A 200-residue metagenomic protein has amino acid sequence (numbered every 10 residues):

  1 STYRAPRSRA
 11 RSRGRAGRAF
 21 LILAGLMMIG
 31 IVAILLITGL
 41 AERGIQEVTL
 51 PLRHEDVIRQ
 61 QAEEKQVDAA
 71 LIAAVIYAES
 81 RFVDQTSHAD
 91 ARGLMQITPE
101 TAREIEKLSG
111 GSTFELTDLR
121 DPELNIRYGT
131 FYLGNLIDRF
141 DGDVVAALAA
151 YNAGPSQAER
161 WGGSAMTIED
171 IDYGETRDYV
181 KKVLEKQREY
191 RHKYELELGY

Functional and structural regions predicted by a protein language model:
S1-G17: N-terminal Lys/Arg-rich, disordered targeting/topogenic segments
R15-F20, G129: N-terminal short leaders/motifs
F20-T38: Hydrophobic membrane-insertion alpha-helices, especially the h-region of bacterial N-terminal signal peptides
I37-Y200: Catalytic glycan-binding domains that act on GlcNAc-containing polysaccharides
